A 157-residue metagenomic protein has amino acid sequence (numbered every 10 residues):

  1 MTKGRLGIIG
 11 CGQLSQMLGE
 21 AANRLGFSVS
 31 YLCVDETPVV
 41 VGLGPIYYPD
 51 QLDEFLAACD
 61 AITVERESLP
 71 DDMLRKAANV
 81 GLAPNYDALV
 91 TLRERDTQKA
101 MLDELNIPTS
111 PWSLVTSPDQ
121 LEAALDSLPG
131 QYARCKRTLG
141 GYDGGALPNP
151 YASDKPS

Functional and structural regions predicted by a protein language model:
M1, F55, D126-L128, T138-G141: Solvent-exposed alpha-helices and their adjacent loops that cap or buttress functional pockets in soluble metabolic
M1-R93, D119: ATP-binding N-terminal substructure of ATP-dependent carboxylate-amine bond-forming enzymes
K3-G4, F27, P129-Q131, G144: Short coil/turn connectors at secondary-structure junctions
G44-Q51, S113-S117, L147-S153: Short acidic-hydrophobic, aromatic-tinged amphipathic segments that line or gate anion-handling sites
I46-P49, V80-G81, A100-M101, P129-G130 (+1 more regions): Short, hinge-like loop/turn segments at secondary-structure boundaries
E65, V115, K136: Conserved residues at the C-terminal ends of beta-strands
V90-Y132, N149: Glycine-/Pro-rich loop/turn segments that contact NAD(P) or position catalytic residues in Rossmann-like domains
S110-W112, Y132-S157: Glycine-rich phosphate-binding loop of ATP-grasp-fold ATP-dependent ligases
